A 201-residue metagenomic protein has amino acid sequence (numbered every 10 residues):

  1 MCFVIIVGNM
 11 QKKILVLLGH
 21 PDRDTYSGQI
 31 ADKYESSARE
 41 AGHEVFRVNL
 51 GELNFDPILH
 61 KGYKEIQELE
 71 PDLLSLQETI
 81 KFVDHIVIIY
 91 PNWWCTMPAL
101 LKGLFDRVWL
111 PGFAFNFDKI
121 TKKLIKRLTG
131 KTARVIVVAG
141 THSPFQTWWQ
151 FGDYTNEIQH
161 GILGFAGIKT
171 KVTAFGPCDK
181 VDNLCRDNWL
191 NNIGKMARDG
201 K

Functional and structural regions predicted by a protein language model:
Q11-H43: N-terminal beta1-alpha1 ligand-phosphate binding loop
G19, L50, V138: Cofactor-binding loop segments of dinucleotide-utilizing enzymes, especially the Rossmann-like FAD- and NAD(P)+-binding
A41-V45, I168-K169: A generic structural motif
E44-N54, G176: A short beta-strand-loop structural module common to alpha/beta enzyme folds
L50-E68, R186: N-terminal beta-loop-helix "entrance" segment that forms/cooperates in small-molecule cofactor or anionic ligand
E68-N156: Helix-loop-strand module that forms the ligand-binding subsite of alpha/beta enzymes
F145-K201: Glycine-rich phosphate/pyrophosphate-binding loop and the adjoining helix
